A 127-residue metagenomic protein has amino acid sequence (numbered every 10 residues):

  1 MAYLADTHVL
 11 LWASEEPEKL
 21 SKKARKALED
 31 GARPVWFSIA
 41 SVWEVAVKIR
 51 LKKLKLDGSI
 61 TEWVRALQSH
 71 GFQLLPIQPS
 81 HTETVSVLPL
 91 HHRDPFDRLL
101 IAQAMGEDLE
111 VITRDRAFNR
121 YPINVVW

Functional and structural regions predicted by a protein language model:
M1-F37, L51-R65, S69, E107 (+2 more regions): Short, well-structured N-terminal submotif of metal-dependent ribonuclease cores
V45: Phosphate/NTP-binding elements of NTP-utilizing enzymes
K55-T61, S69-R114: Active-site neighborhoods of divalent-metal-dependent phosphate/nucleic-acid chemistry enzymes
P122-W127: Active-site regions of enzymes building and remodeling cell-envelope glycoconjugates
